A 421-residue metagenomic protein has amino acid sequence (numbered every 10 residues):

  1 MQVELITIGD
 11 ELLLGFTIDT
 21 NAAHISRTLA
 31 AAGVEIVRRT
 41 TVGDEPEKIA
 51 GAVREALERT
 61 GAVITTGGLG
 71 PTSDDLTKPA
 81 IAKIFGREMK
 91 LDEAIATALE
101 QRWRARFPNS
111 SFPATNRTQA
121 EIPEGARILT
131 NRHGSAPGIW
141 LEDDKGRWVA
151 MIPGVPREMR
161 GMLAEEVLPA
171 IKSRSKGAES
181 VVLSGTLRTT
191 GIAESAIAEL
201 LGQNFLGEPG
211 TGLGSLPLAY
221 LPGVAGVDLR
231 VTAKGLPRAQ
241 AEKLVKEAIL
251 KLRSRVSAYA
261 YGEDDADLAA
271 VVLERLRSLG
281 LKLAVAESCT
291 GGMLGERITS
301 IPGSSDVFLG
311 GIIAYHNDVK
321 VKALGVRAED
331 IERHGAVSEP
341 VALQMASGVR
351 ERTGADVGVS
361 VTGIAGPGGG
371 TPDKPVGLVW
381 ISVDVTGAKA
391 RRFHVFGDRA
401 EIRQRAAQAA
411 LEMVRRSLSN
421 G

Functional and structural regions predicted by a protein language model:
M1-T40, A239-K243: Glycine-rich phosphate/diphosphate-binding loop of Rossmann-like nucleotide-binding domains
V3-L5, V149, L283: Conserved hydrophobic helix-helix packing surfaces used for dimerization/oligomerization
I8-D10, T65-S73, P153-G154, K234-G235 (+1 more regions): Glycine-rich beta-strand-to-loop/alpha-helix junction loops that act as flexible
S26, A30-E55, L91-R132, V319-V357: Glycine-rich oxoanion-binding loops at beta->alpha junctions
K48-R54, E58, D75-R174: Proline/glycine-rich low-complexity loops and linkers
R102, T118, A239-G421: Short alpha-helical segments enriched in small residues
W140-L141, Y220-P222, W380-V385: Short beta-strand elements
E142-A225, R230-T232, Q240-V245: Accessory alpha-helical/coil subdomains and C-terminal extensions that flank or cap enzyme catalytic cores
